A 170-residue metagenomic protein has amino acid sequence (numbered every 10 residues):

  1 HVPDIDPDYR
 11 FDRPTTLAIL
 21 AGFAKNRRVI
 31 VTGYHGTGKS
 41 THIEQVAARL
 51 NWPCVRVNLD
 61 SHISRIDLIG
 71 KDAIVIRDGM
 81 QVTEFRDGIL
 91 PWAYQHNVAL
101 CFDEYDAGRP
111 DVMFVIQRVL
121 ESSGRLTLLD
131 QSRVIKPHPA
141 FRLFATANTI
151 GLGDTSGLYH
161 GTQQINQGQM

Functional and structural regions predicted by a protein language model:
H1-M170: AAA+ P-loop NTPase catalytic core and its hallmark functional loops
